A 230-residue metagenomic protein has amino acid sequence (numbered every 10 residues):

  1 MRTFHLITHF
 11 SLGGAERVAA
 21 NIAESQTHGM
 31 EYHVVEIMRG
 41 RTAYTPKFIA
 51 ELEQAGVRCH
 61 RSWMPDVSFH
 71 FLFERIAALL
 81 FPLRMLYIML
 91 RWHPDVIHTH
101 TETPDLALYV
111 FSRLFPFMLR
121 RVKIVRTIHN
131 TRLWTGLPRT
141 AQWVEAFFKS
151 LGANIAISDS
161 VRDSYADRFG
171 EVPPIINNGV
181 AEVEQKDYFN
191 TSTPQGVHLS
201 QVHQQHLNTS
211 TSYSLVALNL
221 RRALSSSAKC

Functional and structural regions predicted by a protein language model:
F4, S192-R222, A228: Conserved donor-binding/catalytic core segment of Leloir-type glycosyltransferases
H5-R75, A166: N-terminal strand-loop element at the rim of the active site of nucleotide-sugar-dependent glycosyltransferases
L12-G13, W134, E182-Q185, L207 (+1 more regions): A short, basic/aromatic alpha-helical/loop segment that forms part of the nucleotidyl-sugar donor-binding site
A15-A19, A223-A228: Nucleotide-sugar-dependent glycosyltransferases with a strong bias toward membrane-associated enzymes that transfer
F73, A77, M89, M118-R120 (+2 more regions): A conserved, positively charged/aromatic
F81, T99-D105, I128: Short His-centered aromatic/hydrophobic patch
H93-D95: Proline-aspartate-enriched helix->loop->beta-strand connector
S160, G179: Carbohydrate-associated surface elements
